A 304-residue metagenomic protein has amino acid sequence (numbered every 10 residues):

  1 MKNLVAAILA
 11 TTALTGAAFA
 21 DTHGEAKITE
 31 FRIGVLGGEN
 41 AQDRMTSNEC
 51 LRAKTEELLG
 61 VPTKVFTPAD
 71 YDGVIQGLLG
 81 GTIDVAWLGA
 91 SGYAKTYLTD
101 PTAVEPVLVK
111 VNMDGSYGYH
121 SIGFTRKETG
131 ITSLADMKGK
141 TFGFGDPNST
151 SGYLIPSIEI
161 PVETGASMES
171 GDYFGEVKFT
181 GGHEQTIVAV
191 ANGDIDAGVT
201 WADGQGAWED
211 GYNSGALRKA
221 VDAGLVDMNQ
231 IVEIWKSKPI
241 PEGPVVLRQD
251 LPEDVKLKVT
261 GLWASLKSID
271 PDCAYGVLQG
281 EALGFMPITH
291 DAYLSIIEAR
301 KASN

Functional and structural regions predicted by a protein language model:
M1-A20: Gram-negative bacterial Sec-dependent N-terminal signal peptides
H23-A94: Extracytoplasmic small-molecule ligand-binding "clamshell" domains of the periplasmic binding protein/Venus flytrap
G24-V35, E39-C50, A216, L247-N304: An extracytoplasmic/periplasmic, membrane-proximal ligand-sensing/linker region
R32-L36, P106-I122, G215-L251, L257 (+2 more regions): Periplasmic-binding protein-like
G37, T67-Y71, T82-D100, V109-K110 (+3 more regions): Beta->alpha turn/N-cap motifs
L78-L79, M137, V190-A191: Hydrophobic residues within well-ordered alpha-helices
V109-A166, S170: A conserved helix-loop-strand patch within extracytoplasmic ligand-binding domains of the periplasmic binding
P147-P252: Pocket-lining segment of extracytoplasmic ligand-binding domains
